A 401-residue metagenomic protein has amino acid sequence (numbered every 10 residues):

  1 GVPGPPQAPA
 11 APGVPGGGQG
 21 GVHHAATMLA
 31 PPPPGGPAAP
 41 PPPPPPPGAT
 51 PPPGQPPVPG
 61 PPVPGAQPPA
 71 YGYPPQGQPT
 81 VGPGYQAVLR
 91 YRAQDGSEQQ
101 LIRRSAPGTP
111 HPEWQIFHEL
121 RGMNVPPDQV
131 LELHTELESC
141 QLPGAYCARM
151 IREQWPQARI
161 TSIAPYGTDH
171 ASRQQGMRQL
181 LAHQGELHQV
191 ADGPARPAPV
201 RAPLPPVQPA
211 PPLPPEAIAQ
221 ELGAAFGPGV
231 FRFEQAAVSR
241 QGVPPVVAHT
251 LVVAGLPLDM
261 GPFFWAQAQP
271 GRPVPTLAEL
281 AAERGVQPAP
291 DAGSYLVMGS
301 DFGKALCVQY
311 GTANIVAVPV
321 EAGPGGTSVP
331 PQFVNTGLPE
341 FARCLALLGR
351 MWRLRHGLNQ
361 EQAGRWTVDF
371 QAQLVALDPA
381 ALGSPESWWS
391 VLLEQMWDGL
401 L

Functional and structural regions predicted by a protein language model:
G1-G84: Intrinsically disordered, low-complexity repeat regions that act as multivalent interaction hubs in eukaryotic
Y85-Q94: Short beta-strand scaffold segments in enzyme catalytic cores
A87, L101-I102: RNase H-like nuclease fold core
Q94-Q100: Gly-rich Lys/Arg/Thr-decorated short loops/hinges at beta-loop-alpha junctions or inter-strand turns that position
R104-H170: Zn2+-dependent cytidine deaminase-like catalytic core
T168-R178: Glycine-rich, charge-decorated loop segments at or immediately adjacent to ligand/cofactor-binding or catalytic sites
G176-G271, P275: A cross-taxonomic marker for long C-terminal extensions/tails that follow the last structured domain
F233-L401: Long, compositionally biased intrinsically disordered terminal regions
